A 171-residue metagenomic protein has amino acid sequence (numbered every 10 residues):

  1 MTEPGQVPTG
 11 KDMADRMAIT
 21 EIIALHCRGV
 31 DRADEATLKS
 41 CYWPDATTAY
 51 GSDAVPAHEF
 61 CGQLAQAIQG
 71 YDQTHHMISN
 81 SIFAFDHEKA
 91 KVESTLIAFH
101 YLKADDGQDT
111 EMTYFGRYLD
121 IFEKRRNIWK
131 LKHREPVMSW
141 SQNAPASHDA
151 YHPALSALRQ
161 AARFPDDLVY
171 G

Functional and structural regions predicted by a protein language model:
M1-R28, R32, A36, S40 (+1 more regions): Short, low-complexity N-terminal intrinsically disordered segments enriched in polar/charged residues
M17, Y71-T74, E111-T113: Transmembrane beta-barrel outer-membrane domains
V30, Y42, L96-A98, E135-M138: Short beta-strand segments enriched in hydrophobic/aromatic residues within well-folded beta-rich domains
E35-L102: A solvent-exposed, acidic/Ser-Thr-rich amphipathic alpha-helical stretch
H76-I78, T113-Y118: Short, surface-exposed coil-to-beta transition loops
K91-E93, F115-D149: Short beta-strand edge/turn micro-motifs at domain boundaries
F99-D109, Q142: Short, cysteine-centered beta-strand-loop-beta hairpins and adjacent loop/turn segments enriched in charged/polar
Q142-G171: Acidic/histidine-enriched, glycine/proline-rich intrinsically disordered or flexible terminal extensions
